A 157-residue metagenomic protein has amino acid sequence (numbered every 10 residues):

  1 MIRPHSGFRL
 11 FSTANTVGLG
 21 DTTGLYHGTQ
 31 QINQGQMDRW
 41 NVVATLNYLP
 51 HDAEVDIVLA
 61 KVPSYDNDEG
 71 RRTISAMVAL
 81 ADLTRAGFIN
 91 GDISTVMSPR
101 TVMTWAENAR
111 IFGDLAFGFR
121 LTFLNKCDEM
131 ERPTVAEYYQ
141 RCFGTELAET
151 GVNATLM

Functional and structural regions predicted by a protein language model:
M1-M157: C-terminal regulatory/interaction module of P-loop NTP-utilizing enzymes
